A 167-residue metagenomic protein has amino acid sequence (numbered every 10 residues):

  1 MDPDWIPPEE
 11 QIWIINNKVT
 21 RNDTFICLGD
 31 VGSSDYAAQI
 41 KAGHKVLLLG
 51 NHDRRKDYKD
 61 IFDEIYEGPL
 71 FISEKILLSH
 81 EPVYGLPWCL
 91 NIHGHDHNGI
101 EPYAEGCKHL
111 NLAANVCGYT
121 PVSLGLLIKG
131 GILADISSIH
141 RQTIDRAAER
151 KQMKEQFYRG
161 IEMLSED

Functional and structural regions predicted by a protein language model:
M1, K41, D63-E64: Glycine-centered secondary-structure boundary/capping sites
M1-Y36, A113-V116, K129-G130, R141-D167: N-terminal active-site segment of His-dependent metallophosphoesterases
K18, A38-I40, F71, Y84: Generic structural signal for beta-strand residues in well-ordered domains
V19, L49-H52: N-terminal start-of-chain detector that recognizes signal peptides and the immediate post-cleavage beginning
L28-D30, G50, G94: Active-site flanking residues adjacent to catalytic metal/cofactor-binding acidic residues
Y36-L48: Short, electropositive alpha-helical surface patch
V46, D53-A148: Conserved beta-sheet core of the metallophosphoesterase superfamily
